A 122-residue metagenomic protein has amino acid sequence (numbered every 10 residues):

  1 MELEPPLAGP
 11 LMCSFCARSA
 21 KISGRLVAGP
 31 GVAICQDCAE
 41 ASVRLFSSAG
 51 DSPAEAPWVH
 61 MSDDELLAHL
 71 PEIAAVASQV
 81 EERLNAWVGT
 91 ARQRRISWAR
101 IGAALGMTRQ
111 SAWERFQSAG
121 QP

Functional and structural regions predicted by a protein language model:
M12, I34: The −1 position to Zn-ligating cysteines in a subset of zinc-ribbon hairpins
A17, Q36-A39: Cys/His-coordinated zinc-binding microdomains
A20-I22, V43: Short functional micro-motifs and their immediate structural scaffolds
G24-V32: Short linker/helix segments within small regulatory modules
C38-A56: Short metal-binding segments enriched for Cys and/or His
D64-L84: Short, Lys/Arg-enriched anionic-surface-contact patches
E81-R95: Short, amphipathic alpha-helical "recognition" segments used to contact nucleic acids or chromatin
I101-G102: The alpha-helix within a helix-turn-helix
